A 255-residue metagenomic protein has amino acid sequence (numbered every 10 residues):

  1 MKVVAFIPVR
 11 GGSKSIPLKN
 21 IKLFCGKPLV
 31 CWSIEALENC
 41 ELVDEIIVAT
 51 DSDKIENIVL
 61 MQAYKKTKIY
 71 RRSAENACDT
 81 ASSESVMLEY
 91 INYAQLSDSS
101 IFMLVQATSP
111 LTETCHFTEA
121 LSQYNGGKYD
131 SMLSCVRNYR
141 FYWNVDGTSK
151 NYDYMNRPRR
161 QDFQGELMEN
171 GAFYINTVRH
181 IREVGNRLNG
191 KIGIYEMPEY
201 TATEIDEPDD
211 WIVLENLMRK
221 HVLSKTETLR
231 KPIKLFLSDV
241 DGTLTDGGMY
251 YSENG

Functional and structural regions predicted by a protein language model:
M1-P17, L235-D241, T245: N-terminal nucleotide-binding beta1-loop-alpha1 segment
L29-E45, I58: A short, N-terminal amphipathic alpha-helix
V43, L96-S99, K128-Y129, H221 (+1 more regions): Short, high-confidence coil segments that cap the C-terminus of an alpha-helix and link into the following beta-strand
E45-T50, S134-C135: Short internal beta-strands
I47, D53-M103, T112-C115, E119: Short phosphate-binding loop-to-helix
D79-Y90, D98, A107-M197: Conserved core of the sugar-phosphate nucleotidyltransferase
R179, T203-S238: Non-catalytic pre-domain segments flanking phosphatase-related domains
K231-F236, T243-G255: Active-site neighborhood of HAD-like aspartate-dependent phosphohydrolases
